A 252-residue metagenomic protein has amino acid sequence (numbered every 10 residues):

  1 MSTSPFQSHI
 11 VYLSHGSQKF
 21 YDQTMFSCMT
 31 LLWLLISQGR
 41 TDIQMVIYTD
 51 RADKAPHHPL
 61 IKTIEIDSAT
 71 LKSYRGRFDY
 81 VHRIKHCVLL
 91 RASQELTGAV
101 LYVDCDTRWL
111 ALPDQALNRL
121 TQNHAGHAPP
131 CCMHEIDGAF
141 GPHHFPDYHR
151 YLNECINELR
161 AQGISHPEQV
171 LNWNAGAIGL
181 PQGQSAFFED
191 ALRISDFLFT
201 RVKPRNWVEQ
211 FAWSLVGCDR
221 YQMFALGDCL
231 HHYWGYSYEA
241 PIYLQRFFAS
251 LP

Functional and structural regions predicted by a protein language model:
M1-P252: Glycosyltransferase catalytic domains, chiefly GT-A lineage
